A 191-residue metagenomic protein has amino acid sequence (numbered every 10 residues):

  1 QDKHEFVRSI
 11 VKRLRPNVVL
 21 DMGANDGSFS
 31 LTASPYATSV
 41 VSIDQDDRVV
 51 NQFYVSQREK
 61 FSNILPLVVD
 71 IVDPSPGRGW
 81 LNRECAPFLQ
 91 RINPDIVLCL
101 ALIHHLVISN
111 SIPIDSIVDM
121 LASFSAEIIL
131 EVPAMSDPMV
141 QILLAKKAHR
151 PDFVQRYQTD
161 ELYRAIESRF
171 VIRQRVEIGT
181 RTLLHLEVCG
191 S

Functional and structural regions predicted by a protein language model:
Q1-N17: Conserved alpha-helix/loop element of class I SAM-dependent methyltransferases that forms part of the SAM/SAH-binding
R15-N25: Conserved class I S-adenosyl-L-methionine
D26-T38: Conserved SAM-binding loop of SAM-dependent methyltransferases across substrates and taxa, primarily the Class I
S39-D44: Conserved SAM-binding motif I beta-strand of class I
Y54-R91: S-adenosyl-L-methionine
L81-N82, H105-L121: A short, conserved alpha-helix within the catalytic core of class I
L98: A conserved beta-strand element that flanks and buttresses the S-adenosyl-L-methionine
M120-M135: Conserved beta-strand signature within the Rossmann-like core of class I S-adenosyl-L-methionine
